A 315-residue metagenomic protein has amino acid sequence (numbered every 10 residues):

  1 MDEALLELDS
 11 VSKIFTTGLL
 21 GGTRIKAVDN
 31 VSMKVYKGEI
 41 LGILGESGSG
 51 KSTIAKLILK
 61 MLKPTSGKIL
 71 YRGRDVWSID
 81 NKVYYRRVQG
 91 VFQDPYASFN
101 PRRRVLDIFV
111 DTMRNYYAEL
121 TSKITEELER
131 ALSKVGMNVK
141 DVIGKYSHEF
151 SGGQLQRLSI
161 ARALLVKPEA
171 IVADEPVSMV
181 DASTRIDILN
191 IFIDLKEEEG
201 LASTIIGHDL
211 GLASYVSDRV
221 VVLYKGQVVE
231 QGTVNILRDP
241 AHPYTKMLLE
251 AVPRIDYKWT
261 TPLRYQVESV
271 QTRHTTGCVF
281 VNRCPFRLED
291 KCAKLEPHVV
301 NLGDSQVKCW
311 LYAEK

Functional and structural regions predicted by a protein language model:
M1-P240, V307, A313-K315: ABC transporter nucleotide-binding domains
A4, Q231-K315: Short catalytic/signature loops enriched in Gly
